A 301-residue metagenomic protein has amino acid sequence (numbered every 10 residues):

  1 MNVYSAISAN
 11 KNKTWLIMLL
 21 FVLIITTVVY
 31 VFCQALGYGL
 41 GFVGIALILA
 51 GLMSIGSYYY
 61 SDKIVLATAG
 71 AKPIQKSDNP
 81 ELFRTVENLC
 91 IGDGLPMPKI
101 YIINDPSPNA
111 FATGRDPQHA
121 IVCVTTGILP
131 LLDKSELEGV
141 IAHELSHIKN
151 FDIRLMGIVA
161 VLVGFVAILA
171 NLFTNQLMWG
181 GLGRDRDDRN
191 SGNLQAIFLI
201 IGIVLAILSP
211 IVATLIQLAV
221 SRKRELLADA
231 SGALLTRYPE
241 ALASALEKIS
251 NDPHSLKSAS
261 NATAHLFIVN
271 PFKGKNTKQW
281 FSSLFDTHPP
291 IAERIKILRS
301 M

Functional and structural regions predicted by a protein language model:
M1-V22, A35, F42-G44, G51-F198 (+1 more regions): Polar-ligand-bearing catalytic/cofactor-coordination segments of membrane-embedded or membrane-tethered inner-membrane
I24-C33: Membrane-embedded alpha-helical segments in integral membrane proteins
A206-I207: Hydrophobic alpha-helical transmembrane segments of integral membrane proteins, especially lipid-exposed positions
